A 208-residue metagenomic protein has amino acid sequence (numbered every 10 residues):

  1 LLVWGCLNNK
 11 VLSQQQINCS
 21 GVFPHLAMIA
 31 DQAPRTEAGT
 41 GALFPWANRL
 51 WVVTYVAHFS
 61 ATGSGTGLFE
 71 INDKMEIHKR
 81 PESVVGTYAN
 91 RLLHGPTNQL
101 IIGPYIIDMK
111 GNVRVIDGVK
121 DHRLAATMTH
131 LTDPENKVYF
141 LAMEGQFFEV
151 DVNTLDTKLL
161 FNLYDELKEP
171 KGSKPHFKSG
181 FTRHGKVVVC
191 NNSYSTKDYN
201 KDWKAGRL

Functional and structural regions predicted by a protein language model:
L1-Q14: Bacterial Sec-dependent N-terminal signal peptides
L12-P24: Blade/loop signatures of beta-propeller domains
P24-A27, H78-V84, R114-K120, K158-E166: Beta-propeller fold detector
M28-T66, V85-L92: Beta-strand-rich domains and repeat architectures in extracellular enzymes and scaffolds, especially beta-propellers
R35-A42, E82-T97, V119-N136, Y164-G185: Repeated scaffold domains used in trafficking and secretory/extracellular systems, primarily beta-propellers
R49-Y55, S60, L93-I107, H130-F148 (+1 more regions): Short beta-strand elements that form the blades of beta-propeller/WD-repeat-like and other beta-sheet-rich scaffold
V56-I116: Post-signal peptide N-terminal segment of secreted/secretory-pathway proteins
G65-M75, F147-V150, T154-L155, D202-L208: Beta-propeller blade signature
